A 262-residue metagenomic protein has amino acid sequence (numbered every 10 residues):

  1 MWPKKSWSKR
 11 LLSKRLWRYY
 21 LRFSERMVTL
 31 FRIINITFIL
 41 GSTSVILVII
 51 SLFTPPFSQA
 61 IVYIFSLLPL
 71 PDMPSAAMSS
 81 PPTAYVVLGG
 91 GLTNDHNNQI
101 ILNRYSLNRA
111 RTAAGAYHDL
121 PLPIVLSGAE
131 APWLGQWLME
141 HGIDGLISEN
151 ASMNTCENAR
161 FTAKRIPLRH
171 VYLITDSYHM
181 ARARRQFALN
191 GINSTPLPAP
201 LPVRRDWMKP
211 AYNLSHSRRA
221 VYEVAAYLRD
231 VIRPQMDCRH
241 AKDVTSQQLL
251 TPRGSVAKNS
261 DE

Functional and structural regions predicted by a protein language model:
M1-K4, K9-L12, N103, I143 (+1 more regions): A general, composition-driven signal for non-globular sequence regions
W2-P81, H240-Q248: N-terminal membrane-anchoring alpha-helices
R18-Y19, V171, A226: Intrinsically disordered, low-complexity N-terminal regions enriched in serine/proline/glycine with scattered basic
T29-R32, S106, A226: Short alpha-helical segments used as structural interaction elements across diverse proteins
P55-R218: A structural signal for short, hydrophobic/glycine-enriched beta-strand patches
A181-E262: Extracytoplasmic/periplasmic C-terminal soluble domains
